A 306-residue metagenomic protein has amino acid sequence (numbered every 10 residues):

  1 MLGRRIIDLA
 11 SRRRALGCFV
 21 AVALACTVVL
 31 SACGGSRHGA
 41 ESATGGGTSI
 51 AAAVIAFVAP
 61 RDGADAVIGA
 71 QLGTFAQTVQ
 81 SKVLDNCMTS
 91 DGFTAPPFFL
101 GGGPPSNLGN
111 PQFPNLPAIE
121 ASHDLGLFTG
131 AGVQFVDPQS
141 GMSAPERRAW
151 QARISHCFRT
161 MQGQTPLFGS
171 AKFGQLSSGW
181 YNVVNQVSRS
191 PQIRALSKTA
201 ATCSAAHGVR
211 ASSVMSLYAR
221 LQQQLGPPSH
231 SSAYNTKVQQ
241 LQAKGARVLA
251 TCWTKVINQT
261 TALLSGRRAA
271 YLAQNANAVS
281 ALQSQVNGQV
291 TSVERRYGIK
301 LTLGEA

Functional and structural regions predicted by a protein language model:
G3-V20: Bacterial N-terminal signal peptides that target proteins for export
A23-T27: Alpha-helical transmembrane segments
V29-A32: C-terminal motif of bacterial Sec signal peptides marking the signal peptidase cleavage site
G34-A306: Cell-envelope/extracellular polymer assembly enzymes that use nucleotide-activated donors
